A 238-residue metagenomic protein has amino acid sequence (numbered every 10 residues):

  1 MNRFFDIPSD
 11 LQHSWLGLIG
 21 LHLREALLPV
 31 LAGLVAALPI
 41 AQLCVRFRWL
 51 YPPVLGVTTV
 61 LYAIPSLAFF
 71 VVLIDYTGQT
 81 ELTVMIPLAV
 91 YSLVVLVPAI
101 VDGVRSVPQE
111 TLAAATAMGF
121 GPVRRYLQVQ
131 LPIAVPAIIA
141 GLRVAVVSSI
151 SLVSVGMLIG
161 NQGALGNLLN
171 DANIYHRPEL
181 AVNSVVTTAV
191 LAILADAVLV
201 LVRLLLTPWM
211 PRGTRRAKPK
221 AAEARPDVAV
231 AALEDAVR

Functional and structural regions predicted by a protein language model:
M1-F5, H13, A197-R238: Transmembrane alpha-helical segments of polytopic membrane transport and secretion proteins
M1-L31: Periplasmic/extracellular loop-to-transmembrane helix junction in inner-membrane transport proteins
G17-A26, S66, F70-V95, L180 (+1 more regions): Loop-to-helix entry region at the N-terminal start of transmembrane alpha-helices in multi-pass membrane transporters
L27, L31-P39, L43, V186-V190 (+2 more regions): Generic alpha-helical transmembrane segments of integral inner-membrane proteins, especially permease/transport modules
L27, V90, V123-V155, L199: Transmembrane alpha-helices
I40-L73, L88, P98-D102: Cytoplasmic-entry segments and transmembrane alpha-helices of multi-pass inner-membrane transporters
A99-I138: Short cytoplasmic-facing helical segments at TM-TM junctions of multi-pass membrane proteins
L165-R203: Hydrophobic alpha-helical transmembrane segments of polytopic membrane proteins
